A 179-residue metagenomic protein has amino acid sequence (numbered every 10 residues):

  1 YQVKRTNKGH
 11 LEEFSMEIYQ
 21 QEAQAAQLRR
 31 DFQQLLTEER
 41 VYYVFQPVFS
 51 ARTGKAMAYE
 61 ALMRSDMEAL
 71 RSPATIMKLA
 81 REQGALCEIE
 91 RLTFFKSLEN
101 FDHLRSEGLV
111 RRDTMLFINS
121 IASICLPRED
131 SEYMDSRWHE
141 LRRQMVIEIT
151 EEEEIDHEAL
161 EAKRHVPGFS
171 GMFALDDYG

Functional and structural regions predicted by a protein language model:
Y1, M77-K78, C87: Conserved long alpha-helical elements within nucleotide-processing catalytic cores of c-di-GMP signaling and class III
Y1, R5, Q34, H103-S106: Regular, well-ordered alpha-helical segments
Y1-A26, R30: Cyclic-dinucleotide signaling modules
L11-I18, M57, C87-A162: Catalytic core of bacterial c-di-GMP phosphodiesterases, primarily the EAL and HD-GYP domains, capturing alpha-helical
E17, Q24-R81, N119, E148: Active-site core of bacterial EAL-family cyclic-dinucleotide phosphodiesterase domains
V41, M145, G171: Short, conserved active-site loop motifs that form the nucleotide-linked donor/cofactor pocket
M67-R71, F94-L98, D177: Short acidic-capped amphipathic helix/loop micro-motif used as an active-site/signal-coupling element
K163-D177: Short beta-strand/loop segments at the ligand-binding rim of alpha/beta enzyme cores
